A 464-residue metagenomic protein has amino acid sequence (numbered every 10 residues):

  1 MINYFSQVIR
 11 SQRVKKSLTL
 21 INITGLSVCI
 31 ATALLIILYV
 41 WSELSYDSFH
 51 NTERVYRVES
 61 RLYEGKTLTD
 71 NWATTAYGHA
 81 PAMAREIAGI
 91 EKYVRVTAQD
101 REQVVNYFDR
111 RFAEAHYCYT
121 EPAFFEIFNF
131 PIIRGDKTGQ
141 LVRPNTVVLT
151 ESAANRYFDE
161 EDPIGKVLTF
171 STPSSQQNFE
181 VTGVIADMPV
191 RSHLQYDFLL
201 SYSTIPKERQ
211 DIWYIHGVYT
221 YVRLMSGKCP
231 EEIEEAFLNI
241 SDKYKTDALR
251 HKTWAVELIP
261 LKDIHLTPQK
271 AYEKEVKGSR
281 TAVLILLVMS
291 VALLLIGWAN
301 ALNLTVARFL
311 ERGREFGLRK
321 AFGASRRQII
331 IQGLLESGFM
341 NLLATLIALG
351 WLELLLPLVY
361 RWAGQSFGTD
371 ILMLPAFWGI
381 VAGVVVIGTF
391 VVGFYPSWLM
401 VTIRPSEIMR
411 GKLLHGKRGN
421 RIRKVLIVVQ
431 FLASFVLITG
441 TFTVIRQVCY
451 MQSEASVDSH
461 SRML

Functional and structural regions predicted by a protein language model:
M1-F5, I9-L18, F49, L238-S290 (+3 more regions): Membrane-helix entry/capping segments
F5-I21, G25, G297-M340, T402-L413: Intracellular coupling helices
V14-L44, N420-Q447: Short, strongly hydrophobic transmembrane alpha-helices
A31, L35-L38, E257, S337-I403 (+2 more regions): Small-residue-rich transmembrane alpha-helices
I36-E102, K207, I215-Y221, E234-A236 (+3 more regions): Membrane-proximal extracellular/periplasmic loop immediately following the first transmembrane helix
I37, V288-F316, V391-S397: A hydrophobic alpha-helix feature that marks transmembrane segments and, especially, their cytosolic C-terminal ends
R61-W72, R95-A123, I133-V147, F170-F179 (+2 more regions): Short acidic/polar micro-motifs at solvent-exposed secondary-structure junctions
E121-R134, V147-G278: Mid-to-C-terminal secondary-structure elements that act as membrane-proximal/extracytoplasmic interface segments
